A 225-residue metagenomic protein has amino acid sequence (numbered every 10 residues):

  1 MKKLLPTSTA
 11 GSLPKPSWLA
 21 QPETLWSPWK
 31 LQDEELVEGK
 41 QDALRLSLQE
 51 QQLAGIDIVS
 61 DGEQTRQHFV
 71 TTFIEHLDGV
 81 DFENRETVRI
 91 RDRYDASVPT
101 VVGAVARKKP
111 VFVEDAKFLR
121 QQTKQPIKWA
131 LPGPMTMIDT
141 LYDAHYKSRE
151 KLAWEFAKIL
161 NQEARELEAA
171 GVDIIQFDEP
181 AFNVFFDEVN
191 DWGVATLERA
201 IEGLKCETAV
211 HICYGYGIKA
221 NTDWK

Functional and structural regions predicted by a protein language model:
M1-K225: Domain-level signal for soluble alpha/beta catalytic cores
